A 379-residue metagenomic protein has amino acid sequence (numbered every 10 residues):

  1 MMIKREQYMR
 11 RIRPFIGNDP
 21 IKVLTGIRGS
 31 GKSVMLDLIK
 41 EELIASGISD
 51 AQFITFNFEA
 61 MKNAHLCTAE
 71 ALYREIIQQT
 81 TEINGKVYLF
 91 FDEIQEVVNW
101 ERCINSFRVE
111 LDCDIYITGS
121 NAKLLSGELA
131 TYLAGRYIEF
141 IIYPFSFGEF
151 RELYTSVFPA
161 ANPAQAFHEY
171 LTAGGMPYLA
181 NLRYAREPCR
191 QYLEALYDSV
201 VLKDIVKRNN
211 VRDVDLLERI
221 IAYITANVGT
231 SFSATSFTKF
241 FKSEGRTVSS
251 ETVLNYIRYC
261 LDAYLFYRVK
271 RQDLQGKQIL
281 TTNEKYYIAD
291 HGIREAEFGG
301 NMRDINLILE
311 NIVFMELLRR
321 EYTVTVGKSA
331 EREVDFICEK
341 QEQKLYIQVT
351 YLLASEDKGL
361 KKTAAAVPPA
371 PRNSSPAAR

Functional and structural regions predicted by a protein language model:
M1, N18-D19, T25, V34 (+2 more regions): A cross-kingdom feature that marks ATP-driven nucleic-acid transaction machinery
I3-G17: Pre-Walker A adenine-sensing motif
G31: Conserved glycine(s) of the Walker
T55-V87: Short glycine-rich substrate-engagement loop in P-loop NTPases that contacts/grips substrate
E82-W100: Conserved P-loop NTPase "ATPase switch" module shared by AAA+ and STAND
D114-S120, I141: Structural recognition of the conserved hydrophobic beta-strand(s) that form the central parallel beta-sheet of P-loop
K123-E139, Y154-T155: Short regulatory helix/loop adjacent to the ATP-binding pocket of P-loop NTPases
G148-L309, F314-M315, T323-V324, K328-A330: Interdomain hinge/linker elements that couple catalytic modules in large macromolecular machines
